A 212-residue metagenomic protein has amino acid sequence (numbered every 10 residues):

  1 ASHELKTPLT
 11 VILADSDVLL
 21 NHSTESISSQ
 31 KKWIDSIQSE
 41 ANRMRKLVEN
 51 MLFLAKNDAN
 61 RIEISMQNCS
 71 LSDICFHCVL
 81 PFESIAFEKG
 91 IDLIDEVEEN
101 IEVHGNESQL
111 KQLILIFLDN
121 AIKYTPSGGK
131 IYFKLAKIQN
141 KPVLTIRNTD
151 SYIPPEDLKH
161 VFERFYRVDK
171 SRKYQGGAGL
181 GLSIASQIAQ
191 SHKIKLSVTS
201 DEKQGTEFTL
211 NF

Functional and structural regions predicted by a protein language model:
L20-I27: Short acidic helix/loop segment immediately C-terminal to the autophosphorylated histidine in two-component histidine
S39-M44: Short alpha-helical segment of the dimerization/phosphotransfer core of two-component systems
S65-N68, F87, D92-E102: Conserved catalytic submotifs in the C-terminal HATPase_c
A121-I122: Short helix-loop "hinge" at the ATP-lid/N-box region of the Bergerat-fold HATPase_c
G128-N140: Short beta-strand/loop element within the Bergerat-fold HATPase_c
I153-F165: Short conserved segment of the HATPase_c
K193-I194: Conserved glycine-rich
